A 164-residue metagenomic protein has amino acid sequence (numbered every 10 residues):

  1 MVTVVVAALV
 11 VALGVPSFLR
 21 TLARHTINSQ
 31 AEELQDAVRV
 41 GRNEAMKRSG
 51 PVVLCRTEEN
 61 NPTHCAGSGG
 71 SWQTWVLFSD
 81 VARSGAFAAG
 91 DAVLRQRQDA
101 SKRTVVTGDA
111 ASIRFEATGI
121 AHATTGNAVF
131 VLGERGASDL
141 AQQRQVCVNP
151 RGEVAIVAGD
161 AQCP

Functional and structural regions predicted by a protein language model:
M1-F18: N-terminal single-pass transmembrane signal-anchor helix
V15, S49, R151: ATP/adenylate-binding site constellation spanning eukaryotic-like Ser/Thr protein kinases, ABC-transporter
L19-V53: Membrane-proximal N-terminal amphipathic helix
R48-P51, S71-T74, T125-N127, Q142-Q143: A structure-centric signal for secondary-structure junctions around beta-strands
V52-E116, V157-P164: Type IV pilin-like appendage domain
A89-G90, T107-P164: Cell-surface, membrane-associated systems
